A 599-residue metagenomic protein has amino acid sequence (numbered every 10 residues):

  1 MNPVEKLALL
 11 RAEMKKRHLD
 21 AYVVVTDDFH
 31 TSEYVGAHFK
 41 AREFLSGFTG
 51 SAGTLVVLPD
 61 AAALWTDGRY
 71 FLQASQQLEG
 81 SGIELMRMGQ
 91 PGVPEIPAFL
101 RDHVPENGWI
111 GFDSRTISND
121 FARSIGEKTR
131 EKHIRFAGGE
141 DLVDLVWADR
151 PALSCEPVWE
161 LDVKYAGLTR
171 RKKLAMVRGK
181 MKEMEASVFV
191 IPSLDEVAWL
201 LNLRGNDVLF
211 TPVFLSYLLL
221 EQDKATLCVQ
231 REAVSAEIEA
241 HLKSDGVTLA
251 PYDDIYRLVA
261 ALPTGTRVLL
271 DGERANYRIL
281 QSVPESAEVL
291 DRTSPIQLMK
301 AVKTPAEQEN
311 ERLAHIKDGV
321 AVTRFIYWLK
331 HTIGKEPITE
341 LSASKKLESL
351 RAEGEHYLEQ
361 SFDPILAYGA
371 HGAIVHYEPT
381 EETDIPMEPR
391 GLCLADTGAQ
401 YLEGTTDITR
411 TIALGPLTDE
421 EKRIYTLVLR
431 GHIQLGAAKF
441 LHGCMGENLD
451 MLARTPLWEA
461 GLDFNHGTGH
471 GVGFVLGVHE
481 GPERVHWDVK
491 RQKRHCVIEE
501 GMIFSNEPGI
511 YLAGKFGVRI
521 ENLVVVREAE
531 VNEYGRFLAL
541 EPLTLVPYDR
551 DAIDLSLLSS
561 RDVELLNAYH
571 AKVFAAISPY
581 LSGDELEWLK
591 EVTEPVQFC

Functional and structural regions predicted by a protein language model:
M1-C599: Active-site neighborhoods and metal-handling regions in enzymes and metal-associated proteins
